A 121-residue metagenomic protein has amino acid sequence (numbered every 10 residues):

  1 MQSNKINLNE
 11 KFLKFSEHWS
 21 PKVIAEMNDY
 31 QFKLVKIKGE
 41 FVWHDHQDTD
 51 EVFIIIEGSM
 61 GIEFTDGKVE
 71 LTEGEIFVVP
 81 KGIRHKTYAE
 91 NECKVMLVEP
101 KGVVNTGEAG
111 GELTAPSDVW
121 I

Functional and structural regions predicted by a protein language model:
M1-K33, E112-W120: A short, N-terminal "cap"/entry segment at the start of jelly-roll beta-barrel domains of the cupin/DSBH fold
E17-H18, Q31-Q47: Conserved short histidine dyad/triad with adjacent acidic residue
N28, I56-E57, T72-E73, N91: A cytosolic small-molecule/anion-sensing beta-strand core signal
D29-Q31, K38-E40, E57-G61, K68 (+1 more regions): Short, charged/polar surface micro-motifs in flexible loops or helix N-caps
Y30-F32, D50, C93: Change "...and in nucleic-acid phosphodiester-cleaving endonucleases..." to "...and in nucleic-acid processing enzymes
K36-I37, H46-F64, V98: Short, conserved beta-strand element in jelly-roll/cupin
T65-K81: Short acidic-glycine-tyrosine-enriched beta hairpin
K81-G110: Ligand-binding loop in jelly-roll beta-barrel domains
